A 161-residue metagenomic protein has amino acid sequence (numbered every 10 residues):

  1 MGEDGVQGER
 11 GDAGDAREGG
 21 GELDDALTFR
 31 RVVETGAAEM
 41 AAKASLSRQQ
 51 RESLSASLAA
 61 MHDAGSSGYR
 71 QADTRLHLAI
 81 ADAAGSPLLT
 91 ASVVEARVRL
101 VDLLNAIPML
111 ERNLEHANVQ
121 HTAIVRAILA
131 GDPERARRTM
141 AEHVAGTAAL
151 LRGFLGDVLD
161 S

Functional and structural regions predicted by a protein language model:
M1-E39, K43, D157-S161: Short linear motifs at protein or domain termini
A26-A106, H116-A123, R135-G146: Conserved amphipathic alpha-helical segments that form helical-bundle/coiled-coil interaction surfaces
V144-D160: Short, charge-rich amphipathic alpha-helical segments embedded in non-transmembrane helical bundles/solenoids
